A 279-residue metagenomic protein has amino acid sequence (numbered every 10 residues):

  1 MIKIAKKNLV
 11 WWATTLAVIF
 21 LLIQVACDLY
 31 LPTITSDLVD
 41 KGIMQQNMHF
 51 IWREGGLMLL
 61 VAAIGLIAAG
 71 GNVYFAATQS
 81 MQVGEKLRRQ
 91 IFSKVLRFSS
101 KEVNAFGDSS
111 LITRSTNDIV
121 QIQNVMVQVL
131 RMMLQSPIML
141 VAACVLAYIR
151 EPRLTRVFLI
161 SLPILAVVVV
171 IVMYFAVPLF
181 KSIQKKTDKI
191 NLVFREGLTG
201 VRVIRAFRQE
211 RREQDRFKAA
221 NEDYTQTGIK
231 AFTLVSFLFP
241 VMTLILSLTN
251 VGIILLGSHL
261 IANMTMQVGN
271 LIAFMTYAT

Functional and structural regions predicted by a protein language model:
M1-L31, T35, D40-L59, A68 (+15 more regions): Membrane-integrated ABC transporters
L9, A13-Q24, M58, V127-I183 (+1 more regions): Transmembrane helices of ABC transporter permease
V18, L22-T33, L59-G70, Q121-V141 (+3 more regions): Hydrophobic alpha-helical transmembrane bundles that constitute the permease/transmembrane domains of multi-pass
L31-T35, G56, N72, A76 (+9 more regions): Hydrophobic/aromatic residues in alpha-helical transmembrane segments
I43, N72, L96-S99, Y148 (+6 more regions): A structural signal for long alpha-helical coiled-coils and helix-turn connectors that form the cytosolic signaling
N47, I51, L146-I160, K230-T279: Helix-loop-helix
R97-K101, N117-M126, L130, L134 (+2 more regions): An intracellular "coupling" helix at the cytosolic face of ABC transporter transmembrane type-1 domains
S100, A105, E151-P152, Q209 (+1 more regions): Short, conserved catalytic or interaction motifs in soluble domains
